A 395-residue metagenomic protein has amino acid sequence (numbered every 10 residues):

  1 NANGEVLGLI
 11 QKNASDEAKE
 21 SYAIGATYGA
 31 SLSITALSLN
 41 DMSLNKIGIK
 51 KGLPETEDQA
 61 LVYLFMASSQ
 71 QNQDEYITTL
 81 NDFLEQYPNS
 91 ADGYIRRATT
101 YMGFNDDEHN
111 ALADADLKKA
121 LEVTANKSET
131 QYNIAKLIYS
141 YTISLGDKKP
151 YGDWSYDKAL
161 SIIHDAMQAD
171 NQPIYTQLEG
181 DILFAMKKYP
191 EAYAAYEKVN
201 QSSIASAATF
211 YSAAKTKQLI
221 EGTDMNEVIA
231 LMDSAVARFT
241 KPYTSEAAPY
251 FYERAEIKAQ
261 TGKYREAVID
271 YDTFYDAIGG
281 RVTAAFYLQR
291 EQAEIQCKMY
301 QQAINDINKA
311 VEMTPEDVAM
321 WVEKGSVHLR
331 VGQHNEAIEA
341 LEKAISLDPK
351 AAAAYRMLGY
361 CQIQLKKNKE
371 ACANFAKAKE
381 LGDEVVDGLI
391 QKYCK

Functional and structural regions predicted by a protein language model:
L9-E75: C-terminal cap/linker of serine protease catalytic domains
A91-D92, K127-Y132, N171-I174, A205-A208 (+5 more regions): Helix-start (N-cap) detector for alpha-helical repeat units in TPR-like alpha-solenoids, especially tetratricopeptide
R96, N133, L178, S212 (+6 more regions): Canonical tetratricopeptide repeat
G103-D106, S140-Y141, A185, T216-E221 (+6 more regions): Register position in tetratricopeptide repeats
Y360-K395: Terminal, low-structured helical/coil segments at or just beyond the last alpha-helical repeat
